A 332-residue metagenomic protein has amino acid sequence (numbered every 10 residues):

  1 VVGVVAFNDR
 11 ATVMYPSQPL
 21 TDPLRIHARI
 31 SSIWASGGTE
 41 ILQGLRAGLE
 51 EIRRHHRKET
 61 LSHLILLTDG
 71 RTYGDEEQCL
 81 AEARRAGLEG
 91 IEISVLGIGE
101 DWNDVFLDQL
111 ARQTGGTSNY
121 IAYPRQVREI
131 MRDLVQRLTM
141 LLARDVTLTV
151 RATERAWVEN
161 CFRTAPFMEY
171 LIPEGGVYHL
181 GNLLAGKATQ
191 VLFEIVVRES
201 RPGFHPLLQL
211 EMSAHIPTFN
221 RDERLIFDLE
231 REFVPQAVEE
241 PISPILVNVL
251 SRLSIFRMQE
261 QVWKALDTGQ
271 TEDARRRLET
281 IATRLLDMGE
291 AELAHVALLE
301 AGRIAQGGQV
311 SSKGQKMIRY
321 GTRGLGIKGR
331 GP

Functional and structural regions predicted by a protein language model:
V1-D145, R198-P202, E290: Exposed acidic/Ser/Thr-rich ligand/metal-binding surfaces
Y15, T153-F162, P217-R221: Short aromatic-acidic-glycine turn motif
L49, T149-R151, E194-V196, E211-H215: Residue-level recognition of well-ordered beta-strand positions that form the cores of beta-sheet-rich folds across
T147, E154-P173: A surface/secretory-pathway sequence property marking extracellular, secreted, or lumenal proteins enriched
A165-K187: Extracellular adhesion/glycan-binding regions together with long Ser/Thr- and acidic-residue-rich low-complexity tracts
L184-G203: Low-complexity, intrinsically disordered segments enriched in Ser/Thr together with acidic residues
R198-P332: Long, acidic serine/threonine- and proline-rich intrinsically disordered regions
